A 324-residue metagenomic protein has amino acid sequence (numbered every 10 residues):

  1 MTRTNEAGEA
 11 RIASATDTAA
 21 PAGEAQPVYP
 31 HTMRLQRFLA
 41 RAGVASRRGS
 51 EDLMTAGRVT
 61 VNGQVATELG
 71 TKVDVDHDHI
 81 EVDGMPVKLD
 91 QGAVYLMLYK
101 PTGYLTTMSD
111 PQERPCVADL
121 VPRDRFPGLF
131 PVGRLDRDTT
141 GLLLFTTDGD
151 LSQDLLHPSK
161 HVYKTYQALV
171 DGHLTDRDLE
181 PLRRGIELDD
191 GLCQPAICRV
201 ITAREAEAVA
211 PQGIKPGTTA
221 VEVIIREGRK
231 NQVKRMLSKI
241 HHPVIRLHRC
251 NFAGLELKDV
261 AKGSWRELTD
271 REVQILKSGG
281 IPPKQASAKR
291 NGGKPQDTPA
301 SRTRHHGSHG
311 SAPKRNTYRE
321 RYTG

Functional and structural regions predicted by a protein language model:
T2-N5, E9, A13-G324: Basic, flexible Lys/Arg- and Gly-enriched helix-loop patches that mediate nucleic-acid binding at interfaces with rRNA
